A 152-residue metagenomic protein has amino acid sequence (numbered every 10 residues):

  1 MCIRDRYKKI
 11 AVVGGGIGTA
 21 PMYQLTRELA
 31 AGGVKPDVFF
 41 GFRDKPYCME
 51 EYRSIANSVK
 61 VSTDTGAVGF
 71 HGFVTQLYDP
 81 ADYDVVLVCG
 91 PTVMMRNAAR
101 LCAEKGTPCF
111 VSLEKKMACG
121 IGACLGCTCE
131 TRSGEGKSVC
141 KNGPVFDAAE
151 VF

Functional and structural regions predicted by a protein language model:
R4-E114: FNR/FR-type flavoprotein reductase catalytic core
D5, Y78, A98, M117 (+3 more regions): Solvent-exposed, flexible loop/coil residues
P21, T92, E114-V145: Local cysteine-cluster metal-coordination motifs and their immediate loop/turn environment, predominantly Fe-S cluster
G33-V34, I55-A56, D79-A81, G126-G134 (+1 more regions): Noncatalytic linker/hinge segments flanking ATPase motor cores
C48-E50, V86, I121, G136 (+1 more regions): Short linear functional motifs in flexible/disordered or boundary regions
V74, V139, D147-F152: A charged, well-structured terminal subsegment
